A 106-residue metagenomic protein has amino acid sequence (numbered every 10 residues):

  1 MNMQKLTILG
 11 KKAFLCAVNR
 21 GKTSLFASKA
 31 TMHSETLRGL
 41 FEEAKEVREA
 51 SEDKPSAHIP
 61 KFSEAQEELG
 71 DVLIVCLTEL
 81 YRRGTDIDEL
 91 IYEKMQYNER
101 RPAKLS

Functional and structural regions predicted by a protein language model:
M1-S106: Flexible "arm" and connector segments at domain edges
